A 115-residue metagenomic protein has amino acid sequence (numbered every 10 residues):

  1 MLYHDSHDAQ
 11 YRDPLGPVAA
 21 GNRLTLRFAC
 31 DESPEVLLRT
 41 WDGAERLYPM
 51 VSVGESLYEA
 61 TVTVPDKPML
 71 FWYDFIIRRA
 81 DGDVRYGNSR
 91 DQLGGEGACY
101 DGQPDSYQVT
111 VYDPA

Functional and structural regions predicted by a protein language model:
M1-G21, A44-A115: The feature marks proteins involved in alpha-glucan
N22-L26: Structural beta-strand segments of beta-rich domains
A29-E35: Short proline/glycine-enriched turn/loop motifs at strand-loop junctions of beta-rich domains
V36-D42: Conserved aromatic beta-strand anchor motif in extracellular beta-sandwich/beta-rich domains
